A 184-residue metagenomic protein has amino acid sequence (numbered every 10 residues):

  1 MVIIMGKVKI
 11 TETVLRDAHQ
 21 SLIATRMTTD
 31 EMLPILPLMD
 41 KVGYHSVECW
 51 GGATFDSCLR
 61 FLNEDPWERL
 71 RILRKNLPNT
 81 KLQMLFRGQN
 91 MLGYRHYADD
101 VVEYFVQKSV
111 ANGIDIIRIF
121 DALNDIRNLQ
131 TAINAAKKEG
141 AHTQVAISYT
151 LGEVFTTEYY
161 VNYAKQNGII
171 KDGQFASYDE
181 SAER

Functional and structural regions predicted by a protein language model:
M1-I4: Short, Lys/Arg-enriched N-terminal segments with co-localized hydrophobic residues within the first ~10-30 amino acids
I10, A18, M39, I119: Conserved, mostly hydrophobic/aromatic
T13-I23: Conserved phosphate/anionic-ligand binding catalytic regions in large, soluble enzymes, centered on
Q20, M32-I35: N-terminal targeting peptides
R26-D30, M39: Short secondary-structure "cap/edge" segments that initiate or terminate local elements
P34, L38-C58: Terminal or standalone catalytic/regulatory effector modules within metabolic enzymes and repeat proteins
G51-R184: Active-site beta->alpha loop and helix N-cap motifs at the rims of alpha/beta catalytic domains
